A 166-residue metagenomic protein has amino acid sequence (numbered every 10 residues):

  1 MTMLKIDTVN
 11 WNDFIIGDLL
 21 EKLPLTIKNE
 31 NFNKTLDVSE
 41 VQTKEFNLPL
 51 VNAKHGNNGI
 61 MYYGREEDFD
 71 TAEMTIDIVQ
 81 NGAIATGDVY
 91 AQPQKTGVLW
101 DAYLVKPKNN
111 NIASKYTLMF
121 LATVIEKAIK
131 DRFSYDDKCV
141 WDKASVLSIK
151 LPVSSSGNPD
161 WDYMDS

Functional and structural regions predicted by a protein language model:
M1-N57, S154-S166: Non-catalytic DNA-recognition/assembly elements of restriction-modification systems
I16, L20, D77-Q80, A91 (+2 more regions): General detector of folded, globular domains
Q42-T43, T96-G97, V140-W141: Intrinsically disordered, low-complexity regulatory regions enriched in Ser/Pro/Gly/Thr and acidic residues
N52-H55, Q80-G82, N109, V153: Short, flexible loop/turn elements at secondary-structure junctions
G56, Y62-Y63: Glycine-rich portal/gate segments that line the openings of hydrophobic small-molecule binding cavities
N58-G59, A113, A128-F133, S155-N158: Short loop/beta submotifs within extracellular cysteine-rich repeat domains
Y63-T123: A short beta-sheet element
W100-Y103, P107, L121-S154: Glycine-anchored helix-breaking recognition loops at helix->coil/strand junctions
